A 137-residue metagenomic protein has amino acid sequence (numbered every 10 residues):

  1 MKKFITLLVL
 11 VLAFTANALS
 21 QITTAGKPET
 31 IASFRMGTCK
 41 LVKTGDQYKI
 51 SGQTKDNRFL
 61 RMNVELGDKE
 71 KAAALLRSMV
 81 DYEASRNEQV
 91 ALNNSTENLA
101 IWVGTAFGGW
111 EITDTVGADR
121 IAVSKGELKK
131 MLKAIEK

Functional and structural regions predicted by a protein language model:
F4-F14: Sec-dependent N-terminal signal peptides
L19-K137: Positively charged, low-complexity terminal tracts and the immediately adjacent first secondary-structure elements
